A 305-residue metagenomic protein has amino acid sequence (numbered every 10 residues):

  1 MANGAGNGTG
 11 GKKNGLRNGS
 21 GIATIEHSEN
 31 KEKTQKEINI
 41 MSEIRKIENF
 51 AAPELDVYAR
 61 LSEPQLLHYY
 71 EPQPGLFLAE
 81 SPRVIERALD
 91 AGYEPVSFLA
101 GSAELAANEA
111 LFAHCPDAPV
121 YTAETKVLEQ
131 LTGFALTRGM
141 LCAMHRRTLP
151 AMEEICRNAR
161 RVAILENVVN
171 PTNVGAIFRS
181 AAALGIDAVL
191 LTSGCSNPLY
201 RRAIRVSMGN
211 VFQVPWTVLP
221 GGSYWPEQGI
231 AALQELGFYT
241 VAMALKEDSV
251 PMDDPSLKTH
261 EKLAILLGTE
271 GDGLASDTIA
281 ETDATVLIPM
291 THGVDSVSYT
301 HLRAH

Functional and structural regions predicted by a protein language model:
G4-G8, G15, G19-G21: Small-residue-biased low-complexity repeat regions
T24-K33, E37: Short, positively charged and aromatic/hydrophobic N-terminal segments
M41-S102: Boundary-proximal intrinsically disordered activation/regulatory segments immediately upstream of a helical core
A107, N197-A203, D272-T278: Short, glycine/polar-rich helix-capping loops at beta-to-alpha or helix-loop-helix junctions that flank or form
E129: Glycine/small-residue-rich loop that forms an oxyanion/phosphate-binding "nest" at active or ligand-binding sites
T148-D248: RNA substrate-binding interface of SAM-dependent RNA methyltransferases
A242-H292: Active-site/ligand-binding-proximal alpha/beta "capping" segment
T300-H305: Conserved small/polar residues in nucleotide/adenosyl-binding loops
